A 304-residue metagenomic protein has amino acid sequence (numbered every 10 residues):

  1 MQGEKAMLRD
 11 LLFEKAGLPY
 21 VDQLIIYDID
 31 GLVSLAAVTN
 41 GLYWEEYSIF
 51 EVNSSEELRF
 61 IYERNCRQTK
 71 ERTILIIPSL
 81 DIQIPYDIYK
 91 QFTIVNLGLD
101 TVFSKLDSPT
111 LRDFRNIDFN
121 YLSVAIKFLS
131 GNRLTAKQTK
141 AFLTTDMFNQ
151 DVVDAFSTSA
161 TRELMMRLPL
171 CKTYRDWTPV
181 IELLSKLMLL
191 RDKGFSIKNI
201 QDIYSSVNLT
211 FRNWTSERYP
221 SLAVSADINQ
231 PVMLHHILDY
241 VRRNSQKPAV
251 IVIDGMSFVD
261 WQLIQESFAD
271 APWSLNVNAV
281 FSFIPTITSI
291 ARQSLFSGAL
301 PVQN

Functional and structural regions predicted by a protein language model:
M1-P248, G255-N304: …; additionally, a secondary subgroup of soluble metalloenzymes is captured
